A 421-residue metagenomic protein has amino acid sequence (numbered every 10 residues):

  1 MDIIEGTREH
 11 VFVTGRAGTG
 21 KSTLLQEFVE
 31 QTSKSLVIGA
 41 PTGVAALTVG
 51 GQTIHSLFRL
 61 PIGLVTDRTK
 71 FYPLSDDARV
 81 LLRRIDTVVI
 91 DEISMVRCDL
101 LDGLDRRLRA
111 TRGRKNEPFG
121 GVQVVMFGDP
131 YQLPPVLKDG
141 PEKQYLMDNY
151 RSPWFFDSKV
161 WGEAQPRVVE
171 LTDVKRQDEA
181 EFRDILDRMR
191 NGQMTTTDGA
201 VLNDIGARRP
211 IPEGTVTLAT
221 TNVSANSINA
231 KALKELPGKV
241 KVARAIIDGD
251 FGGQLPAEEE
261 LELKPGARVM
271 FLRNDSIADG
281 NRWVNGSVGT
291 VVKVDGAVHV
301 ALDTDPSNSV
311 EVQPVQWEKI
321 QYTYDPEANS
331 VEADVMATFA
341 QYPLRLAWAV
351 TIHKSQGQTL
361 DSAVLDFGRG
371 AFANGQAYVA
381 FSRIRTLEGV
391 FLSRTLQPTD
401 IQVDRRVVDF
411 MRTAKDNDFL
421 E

Functional and structural regions predicted by a protein language model:
M1-E421: Conserved ATP-binding/catalytic motifs of P-loop helicase motor domains
